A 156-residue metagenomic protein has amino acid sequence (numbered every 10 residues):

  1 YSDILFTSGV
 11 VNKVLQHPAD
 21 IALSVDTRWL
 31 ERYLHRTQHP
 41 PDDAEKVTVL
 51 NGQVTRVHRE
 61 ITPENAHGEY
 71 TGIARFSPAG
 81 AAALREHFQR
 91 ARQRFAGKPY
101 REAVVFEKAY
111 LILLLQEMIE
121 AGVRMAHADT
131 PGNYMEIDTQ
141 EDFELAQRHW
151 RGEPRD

Functional and structural regions predicted by a protein language model:
Y1-S2: Active-site acidic Asp-centered loop
T7-Q93: Conserved core of the sugar-phosphate nucleotidyltransferase
L50, R59, P63-D156: Conserved alpha/beta core of the MobA/IspD/sugar-nucleotide pyrophosphorylase nucleotidyltransferase superfamily
